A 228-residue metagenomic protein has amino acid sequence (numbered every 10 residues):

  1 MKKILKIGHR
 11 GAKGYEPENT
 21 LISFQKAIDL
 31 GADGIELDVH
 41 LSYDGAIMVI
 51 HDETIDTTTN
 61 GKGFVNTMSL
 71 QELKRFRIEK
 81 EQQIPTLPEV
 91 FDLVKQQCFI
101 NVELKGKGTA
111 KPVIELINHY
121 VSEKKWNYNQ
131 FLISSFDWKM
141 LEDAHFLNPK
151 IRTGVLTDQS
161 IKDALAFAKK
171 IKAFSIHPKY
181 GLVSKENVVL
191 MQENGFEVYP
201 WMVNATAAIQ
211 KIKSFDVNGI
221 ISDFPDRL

Functional and structural regions predicted by a protein language model:
M1-L228: Phosphate-group recognition and catalysis centered on beta-loop-alpha active-site segments
